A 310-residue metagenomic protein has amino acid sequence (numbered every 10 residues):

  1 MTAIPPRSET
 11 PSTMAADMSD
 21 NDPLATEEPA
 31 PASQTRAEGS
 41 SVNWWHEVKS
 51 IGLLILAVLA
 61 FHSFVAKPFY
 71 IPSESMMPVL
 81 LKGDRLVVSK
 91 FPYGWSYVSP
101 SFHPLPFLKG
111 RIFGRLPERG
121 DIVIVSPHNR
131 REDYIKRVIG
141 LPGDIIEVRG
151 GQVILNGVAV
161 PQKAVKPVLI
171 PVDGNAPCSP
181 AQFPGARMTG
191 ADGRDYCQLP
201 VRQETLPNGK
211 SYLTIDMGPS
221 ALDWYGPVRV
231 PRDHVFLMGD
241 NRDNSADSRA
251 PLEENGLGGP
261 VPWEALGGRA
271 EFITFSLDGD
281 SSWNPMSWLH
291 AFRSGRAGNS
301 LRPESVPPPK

Functional and structural regions predicted by a protein language model:
T2-W44, F64, F69-Y70, S75-K310: Soluble "head" domains of membrane/secretory-pathway proteins
K49-F64: Hydrophobic membrane-insertion alpha-helices, especially the h-region of bacterial N-terminal signal peptides
